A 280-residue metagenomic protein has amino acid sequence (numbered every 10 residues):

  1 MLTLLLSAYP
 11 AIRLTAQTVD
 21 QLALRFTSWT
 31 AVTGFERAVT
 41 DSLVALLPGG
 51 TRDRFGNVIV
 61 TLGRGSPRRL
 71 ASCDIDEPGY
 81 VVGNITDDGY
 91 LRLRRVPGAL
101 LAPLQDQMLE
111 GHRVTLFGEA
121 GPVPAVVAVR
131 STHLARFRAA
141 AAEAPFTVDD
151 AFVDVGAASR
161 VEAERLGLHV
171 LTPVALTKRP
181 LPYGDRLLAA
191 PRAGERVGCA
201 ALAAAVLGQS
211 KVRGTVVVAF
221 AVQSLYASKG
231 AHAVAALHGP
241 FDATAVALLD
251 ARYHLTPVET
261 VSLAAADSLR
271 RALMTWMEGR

Functional and structural regions predicted by a protein language model:
L4-R280: N-terminal hydrophobic/helix-forming segments and targeting peptides
